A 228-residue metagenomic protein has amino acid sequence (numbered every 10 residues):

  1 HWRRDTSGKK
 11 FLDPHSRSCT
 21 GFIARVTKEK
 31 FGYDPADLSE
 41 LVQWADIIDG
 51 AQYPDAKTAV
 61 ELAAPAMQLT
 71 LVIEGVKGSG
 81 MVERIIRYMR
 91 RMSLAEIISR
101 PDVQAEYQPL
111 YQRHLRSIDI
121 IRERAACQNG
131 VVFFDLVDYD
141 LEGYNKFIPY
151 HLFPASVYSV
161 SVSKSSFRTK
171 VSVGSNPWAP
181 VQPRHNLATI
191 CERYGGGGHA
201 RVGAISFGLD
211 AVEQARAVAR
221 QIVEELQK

Functional and structural regions predicted by a protein language model:
H1-P65, P109, A126-Q128, V132 (+3 more regions): Replace "Mg2+/Mn2+-dependent" with "divalent metal-dependent
Q52-A59, A64-K146: Glycine-rich, Lys/Arg-enriched anion-binding loops that position phosphate/diphosphate groups for phosphoryl
